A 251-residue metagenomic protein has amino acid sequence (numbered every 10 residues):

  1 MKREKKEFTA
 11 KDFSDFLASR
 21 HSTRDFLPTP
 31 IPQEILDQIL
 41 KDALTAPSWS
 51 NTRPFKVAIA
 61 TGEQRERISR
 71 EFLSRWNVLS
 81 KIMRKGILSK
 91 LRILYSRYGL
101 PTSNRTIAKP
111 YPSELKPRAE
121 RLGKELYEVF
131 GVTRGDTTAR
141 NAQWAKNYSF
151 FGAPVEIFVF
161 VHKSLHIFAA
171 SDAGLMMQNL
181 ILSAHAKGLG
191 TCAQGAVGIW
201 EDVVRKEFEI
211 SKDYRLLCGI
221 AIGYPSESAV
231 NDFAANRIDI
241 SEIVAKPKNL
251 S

Functional and structural regions predicted by a protein language model:
M1-S251: Acidic, surface-exposed loops and disordered segments
